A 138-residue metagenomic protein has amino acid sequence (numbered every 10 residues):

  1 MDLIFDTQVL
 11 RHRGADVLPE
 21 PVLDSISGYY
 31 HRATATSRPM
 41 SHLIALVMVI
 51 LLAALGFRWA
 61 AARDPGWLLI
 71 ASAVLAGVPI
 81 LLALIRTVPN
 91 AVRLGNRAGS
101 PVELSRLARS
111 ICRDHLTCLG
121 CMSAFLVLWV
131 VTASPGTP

Functional and structural regions predicted by a protein language model:
M1-A45, N96-A108: Interfacial loop at the N-terminal end of multi-pass membrane proteins
I4-T7, I44-A61, R86: Membrane-helix exit/interface motif
T36-R38, S105-A124: Individual transmembrane alpha-helices with interfacial aromatic-anchor signatures
P39-L55, C118-L126: Core segments of transmembrane alpha-helices that mediate helix-helix packing or line hydrophobic substrate/ligand
R63-W67, P101-L104: Membrane-helix interface segments
D64-P89: Short alpha-helical packing/oligomerization segments
I85-G99: Transmembrane alpha-helical segments of integral membrane proteins
W129-P138: Juxtamembrane boundary at the C-terminal end of a transmembrane helix
